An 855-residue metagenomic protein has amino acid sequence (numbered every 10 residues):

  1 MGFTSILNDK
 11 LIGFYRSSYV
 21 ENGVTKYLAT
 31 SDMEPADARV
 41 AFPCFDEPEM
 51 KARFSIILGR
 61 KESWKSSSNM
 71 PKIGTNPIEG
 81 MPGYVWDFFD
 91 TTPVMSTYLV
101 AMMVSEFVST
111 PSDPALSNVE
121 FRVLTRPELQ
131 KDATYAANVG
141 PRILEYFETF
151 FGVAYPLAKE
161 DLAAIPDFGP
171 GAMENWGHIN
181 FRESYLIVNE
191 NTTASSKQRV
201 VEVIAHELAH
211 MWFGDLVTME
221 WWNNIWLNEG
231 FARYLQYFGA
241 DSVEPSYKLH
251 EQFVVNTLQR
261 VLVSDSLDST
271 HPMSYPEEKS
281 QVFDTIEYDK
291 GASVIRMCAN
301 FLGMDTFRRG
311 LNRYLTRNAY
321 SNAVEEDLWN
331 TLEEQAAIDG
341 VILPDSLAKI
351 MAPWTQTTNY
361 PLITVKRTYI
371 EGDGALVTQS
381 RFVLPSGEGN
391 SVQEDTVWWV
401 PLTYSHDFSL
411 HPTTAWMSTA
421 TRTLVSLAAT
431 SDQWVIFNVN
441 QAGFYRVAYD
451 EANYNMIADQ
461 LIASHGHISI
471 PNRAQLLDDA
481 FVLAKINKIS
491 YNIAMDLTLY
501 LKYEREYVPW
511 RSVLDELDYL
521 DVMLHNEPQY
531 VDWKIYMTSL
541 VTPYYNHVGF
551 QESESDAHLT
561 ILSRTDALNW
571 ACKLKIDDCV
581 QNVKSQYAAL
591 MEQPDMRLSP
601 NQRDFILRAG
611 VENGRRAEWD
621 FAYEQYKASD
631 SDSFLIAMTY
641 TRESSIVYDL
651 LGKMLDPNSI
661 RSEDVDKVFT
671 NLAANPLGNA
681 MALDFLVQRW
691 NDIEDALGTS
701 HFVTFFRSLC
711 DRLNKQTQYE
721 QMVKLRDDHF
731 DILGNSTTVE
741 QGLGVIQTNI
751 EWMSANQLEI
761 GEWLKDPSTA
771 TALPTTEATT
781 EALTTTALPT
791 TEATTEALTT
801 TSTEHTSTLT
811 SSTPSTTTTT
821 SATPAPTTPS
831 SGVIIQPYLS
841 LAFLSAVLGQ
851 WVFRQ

Functional and structural regions predicted by a protein language model:
F3-S55, S105, T110-D113, A442-I462 (+2 more regions): Glycine/proline-rich low-complexity spacer/linker segments in large multi-domain proteins
S31-A36, P43-A205, Y234, L427-A429 (+3 more regions): Hydrophobic helix-coil surface modules that form long, contiguous segments used for peptide/substrate interaction
F89, E120-E388, Y519, N526-S539 (+2 more regions): Hydrophobic alpha-helical and helix-loop surface patches within well-folded domains that function as non-catalytic
L258-Q259, V263, E371-G372, T378 (+3 more regions): Long, ordered, helix-rich scaffold segments
L773-T800: Long, intrinsically disordered low-complexity tandem-repeat segments
L809-L839: C-terminal GPI-anchoring signal of eukaryotic secretory precursors
S830-Q855: Cleavable C-terminal sorting propeptides in eukaryotic secreted/cell-surface proteins
